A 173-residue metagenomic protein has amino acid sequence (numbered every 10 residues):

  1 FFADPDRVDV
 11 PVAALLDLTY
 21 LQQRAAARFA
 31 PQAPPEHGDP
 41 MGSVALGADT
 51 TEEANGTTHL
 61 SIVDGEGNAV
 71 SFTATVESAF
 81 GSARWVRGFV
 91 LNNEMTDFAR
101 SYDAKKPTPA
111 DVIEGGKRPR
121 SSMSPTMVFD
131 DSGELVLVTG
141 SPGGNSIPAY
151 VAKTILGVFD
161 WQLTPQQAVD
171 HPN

Functional and structural regions predicted by a protein language model:
F1-T75, R84-V86, Y102-D103: Internal maturation/activation junctions in enzymes
P5-D6, V158-N173: Compact, glycine/acidic-enriched structural inserts
V10-L15, D49, E53-G56, I113 (+3 more regions): Hydrophobic alpha-helical scaffolding
A14-L15, P31-G47, E77-A79, K105-K117 (+2 more regions): Mature, folded catalytic cores of secreted/periplasmic enzymes
N68-L137, P148, W161, P165: Active-site rim segments in enzyme catalytic domains, especially the processed small/beta chain of N-terminal
V151-T154: Feature for intrinsically disordered/low-complexity regulatory segments and propeptides
